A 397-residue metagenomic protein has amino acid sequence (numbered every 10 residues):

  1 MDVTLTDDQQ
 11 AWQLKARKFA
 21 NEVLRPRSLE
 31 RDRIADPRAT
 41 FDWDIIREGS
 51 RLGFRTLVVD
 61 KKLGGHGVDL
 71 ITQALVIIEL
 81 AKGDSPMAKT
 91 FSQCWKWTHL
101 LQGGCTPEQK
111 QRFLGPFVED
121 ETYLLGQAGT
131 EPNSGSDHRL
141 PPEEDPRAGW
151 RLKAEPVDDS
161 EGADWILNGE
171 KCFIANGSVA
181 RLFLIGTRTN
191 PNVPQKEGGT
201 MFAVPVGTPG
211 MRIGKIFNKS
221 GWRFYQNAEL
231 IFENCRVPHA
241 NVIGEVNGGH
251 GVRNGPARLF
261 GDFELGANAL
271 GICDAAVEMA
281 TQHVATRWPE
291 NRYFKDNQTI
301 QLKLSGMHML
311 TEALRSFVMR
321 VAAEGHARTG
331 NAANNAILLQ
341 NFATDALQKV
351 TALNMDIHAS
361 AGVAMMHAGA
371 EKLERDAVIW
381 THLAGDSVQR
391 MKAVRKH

Functional and structural regions predicted by a protein language model:
M1-F91, R112-F113: Amphipathic, small/basic residue-rich leader segments at the start of a protein or domain
L5, A11-W12, R212-T311: Glycine-rich beta->alpha junctions and the first turn(s) of the following alpha-helix
R25-P37, A285-R292, H308-T344, Q348-M365: C-terminal helix-coil-helix/basic helical segment that borders enzyme active sites and/or dimer interfaces and provides
G49, D120, L270-C273, V277 (+3 more regions): Alpha-helical transition-metal enzyme core signature, strongest for iron centers
H66, P107-P194: Glycine-rich, Trp-frequent "lid" loop and neighboring beta-strands that shape and gate the flavin cofactor pocket
V76, H358-H397: Glycine-rich phosphate/cofactor-binding loops in nucleotide/flavin-utilizing enzymes
K89-K110, G135: N-terminal glycine-rich flavin-associated loop
C172-G177, F260-E264, I379-D386: Glycine-rich phosphate/pyrophosphate-binding beta-alpha loops
